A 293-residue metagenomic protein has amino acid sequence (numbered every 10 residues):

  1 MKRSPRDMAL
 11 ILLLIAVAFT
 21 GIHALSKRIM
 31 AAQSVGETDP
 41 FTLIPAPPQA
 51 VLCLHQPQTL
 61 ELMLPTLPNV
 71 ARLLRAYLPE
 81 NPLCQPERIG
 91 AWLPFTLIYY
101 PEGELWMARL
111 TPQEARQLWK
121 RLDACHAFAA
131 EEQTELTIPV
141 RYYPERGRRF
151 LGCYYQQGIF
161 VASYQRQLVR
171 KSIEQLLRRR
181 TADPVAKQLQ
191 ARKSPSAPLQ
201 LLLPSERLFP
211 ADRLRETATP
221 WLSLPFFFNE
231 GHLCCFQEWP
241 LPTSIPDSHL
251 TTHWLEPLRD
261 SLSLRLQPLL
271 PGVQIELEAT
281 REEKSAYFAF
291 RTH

Functional and structural regions predicted by a protein language model:
M1-R6: Short, Lys/Arg-rich N-terminal segment immediately upstream of the first membrane anchor
D7, I11, I15-E131, E135-Y142 (+2 more regions): Structural boundary/hinge residues at secondary-structure and domain interfaces
A130-T134, L151-Y154, L224-F227, A279: Short, exposed beta-strand/loop patches in secreted or surface proteins that constitute
Y143-T217: A conserved glycine-rich beta-strand in the N-terminal activation segment of trypsin-fold
E216-W221, F227: Eukaryote-biased recognition of electropositive, low-complexity segments and basic polyanion/acidic-motif-binding
P225-F226, E230-H232, Q237-W239: Long, compositionally biased low-complexity segments
